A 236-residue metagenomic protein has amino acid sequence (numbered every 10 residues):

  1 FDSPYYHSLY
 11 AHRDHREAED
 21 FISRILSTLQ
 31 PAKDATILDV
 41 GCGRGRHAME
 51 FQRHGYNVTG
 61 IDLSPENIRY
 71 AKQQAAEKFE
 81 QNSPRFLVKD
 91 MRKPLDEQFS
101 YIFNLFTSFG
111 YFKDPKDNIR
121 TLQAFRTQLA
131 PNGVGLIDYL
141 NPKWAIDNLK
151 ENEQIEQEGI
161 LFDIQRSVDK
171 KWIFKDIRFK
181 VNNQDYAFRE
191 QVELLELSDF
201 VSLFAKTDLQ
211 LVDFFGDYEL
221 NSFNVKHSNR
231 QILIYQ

Functional and structural regions predicted by a protein language model:
F1-A32: Conserved class I S-adenosyl-L-methionine
D34-G41: Conserved class I S-adenosyl-L-methionine
R46-R92: Class I SAM-dependent methyltransferase SAM/SAH-binding core
R92-I102: A short acidic, Gly/Pro-enriched loop at the edge of an enzyme's catalytic core that lines a small-molecule cofactor
S100-K116: A short SAM/SAH-binding and catalytic strip from SAM-dependent methyltransferases
I119-P131: A short glycine-rich, Lys/Arg-flanked "PGG" loop and its adjoining helix->strand segment in the class I
L136-L203: SAM-dependent methyltransferase
D199, L203-Q236: C-terminal lobe and adjacent flexible extensions of AdoMet/dcAdoMet transferase-like proteins
